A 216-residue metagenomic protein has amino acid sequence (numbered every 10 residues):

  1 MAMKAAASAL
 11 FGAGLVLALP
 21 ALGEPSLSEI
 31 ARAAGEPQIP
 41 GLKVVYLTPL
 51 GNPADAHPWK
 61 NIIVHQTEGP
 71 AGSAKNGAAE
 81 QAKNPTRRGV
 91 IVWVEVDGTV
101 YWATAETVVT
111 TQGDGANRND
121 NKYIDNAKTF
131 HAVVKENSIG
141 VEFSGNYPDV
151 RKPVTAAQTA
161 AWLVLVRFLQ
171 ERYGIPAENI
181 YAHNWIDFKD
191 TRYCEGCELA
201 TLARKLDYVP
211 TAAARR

Functional and structural regions predicted by a protein language model:
M1-A9: Bacterial N-terminal signal peptides that target proteins for export
K4, L22-P40, A132-G140, S144-R216: Basic/polar, cationic surfaces and motifs that engage anionic cell-wall and phosphate/carboxylate ligands
A9-A18: Bacterial N-terminal signal peptides
F11, G72, V108-T111, D149-R151 (+1 more regions): Residues in flexible loops and secondary-structure boundaries
L19-A132: N-terminal catalytic cores of peptidoglycan-degrading enzymes
